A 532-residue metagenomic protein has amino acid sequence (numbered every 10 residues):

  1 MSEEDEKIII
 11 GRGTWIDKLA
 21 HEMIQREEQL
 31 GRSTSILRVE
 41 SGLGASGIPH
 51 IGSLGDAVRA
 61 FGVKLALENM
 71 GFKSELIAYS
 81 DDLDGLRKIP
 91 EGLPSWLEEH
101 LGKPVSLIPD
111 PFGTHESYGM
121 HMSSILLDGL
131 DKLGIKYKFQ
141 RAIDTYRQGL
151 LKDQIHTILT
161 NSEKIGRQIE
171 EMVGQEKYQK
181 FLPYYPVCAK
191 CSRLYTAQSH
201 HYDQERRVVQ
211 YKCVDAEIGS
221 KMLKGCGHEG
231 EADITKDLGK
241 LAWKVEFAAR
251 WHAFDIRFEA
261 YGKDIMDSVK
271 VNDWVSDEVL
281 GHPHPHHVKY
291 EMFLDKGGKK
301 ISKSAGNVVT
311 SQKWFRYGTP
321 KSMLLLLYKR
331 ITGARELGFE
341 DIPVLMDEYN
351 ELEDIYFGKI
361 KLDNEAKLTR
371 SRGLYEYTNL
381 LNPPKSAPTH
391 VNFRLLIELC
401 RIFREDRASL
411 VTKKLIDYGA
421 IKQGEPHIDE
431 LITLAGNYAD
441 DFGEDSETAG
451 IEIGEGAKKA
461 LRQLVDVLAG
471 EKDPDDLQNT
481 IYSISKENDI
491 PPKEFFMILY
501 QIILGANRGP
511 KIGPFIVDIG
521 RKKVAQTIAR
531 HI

Functional and structural regions predicted by a protein language model:
M1-T34, P49, E75-L76, G166 (+3 more regions): Basic, alpha-helical terminal appendages of large translation-related enzymes
S2-G92, E246-M266: N-terminal catalytic cores of NTP/NDP-binding nucleotidyl/phosphoryl-transfer enzymes
G42-G44, Y79-D82, A142-D144, H200 (+6 more regions): An acidic- and aromatic-residue-enriched active-site/binding cleft used to recognize and process polar
H50, I158, T319, L499: Residue-level signal for inorganic ion chemistry
D84-H100, Q154-I155, K300: Charged, often glycine-rich, active-site loop that binds/positions anionic groups
L97-G129, L133: A glycine-rich helix N-cap at a beta->alpha junction
I135-A305, S311: Active-site cores that bind ATP or allylic diphosphates and position pyrophosphate for catalysis
D264-V269, V279, Y290-G436, L504-I532: Catalytic adenosine-cofactor/nucleotide-binding cores of aminoacyl-tRNA synthetases and other
